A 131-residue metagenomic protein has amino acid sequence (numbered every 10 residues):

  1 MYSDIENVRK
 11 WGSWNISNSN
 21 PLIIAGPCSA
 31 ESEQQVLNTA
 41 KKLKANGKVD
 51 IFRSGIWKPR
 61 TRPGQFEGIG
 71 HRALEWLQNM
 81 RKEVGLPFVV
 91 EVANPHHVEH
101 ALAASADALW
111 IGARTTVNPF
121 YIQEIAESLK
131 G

Functional and structural regions predicted by a protein language model:
M1-I24: N-terminal amphipathic alpha-helix/helix-capping segment at the start of soluble metabolic enzymes
N18-I23, M80-V89, K130-G131: Short beta-strand/loop segments at the ligand-binding rim of alpha/beta enzyme cores
L22-P27, D50-S54, F88-V90, L109-I111: Hydrophobic faces of well-ordered beta-strands that scaffold small-molecule active sites in alpha/beta enzyme cores
P27-K42, H71-E75: Glycine-rich anion/phosphate-binding loops
E33-K41, P95-A104: Catalytic cores of alpha/beta
N38-W57, A104: Catalytic domains of carbohydrate-active enzymes, especially glycoside hydrolases
K48, H100-W110, E127-G131: Glycine-enriched alpha-helix->loop->beta-strand junction motifs that scaffold or abut catalytic
T61-W76, A93-E99, A113-K130: Active-site-adjacent beta->alpha loops and helix N-cap segments on the catalytic face of soluble alpha/beta enzymes
